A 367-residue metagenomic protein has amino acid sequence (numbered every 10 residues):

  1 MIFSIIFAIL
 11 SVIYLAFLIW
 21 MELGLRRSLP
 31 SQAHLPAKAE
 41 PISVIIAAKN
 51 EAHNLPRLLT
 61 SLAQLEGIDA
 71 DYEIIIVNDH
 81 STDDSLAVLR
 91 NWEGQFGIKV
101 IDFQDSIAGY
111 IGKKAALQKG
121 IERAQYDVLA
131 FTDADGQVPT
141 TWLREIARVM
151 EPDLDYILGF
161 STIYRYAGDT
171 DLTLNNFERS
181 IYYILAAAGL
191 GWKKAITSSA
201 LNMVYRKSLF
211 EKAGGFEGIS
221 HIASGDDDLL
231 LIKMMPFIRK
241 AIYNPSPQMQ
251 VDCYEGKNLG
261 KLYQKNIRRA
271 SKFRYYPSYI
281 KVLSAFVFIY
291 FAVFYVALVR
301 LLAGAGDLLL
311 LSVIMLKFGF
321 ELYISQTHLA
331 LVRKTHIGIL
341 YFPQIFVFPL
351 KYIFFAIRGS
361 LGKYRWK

Functional and structural regions predicted by a protein language model:
M1-A37, S325, Y352: N-terminal membrane-anchoring/stem segments of glycan-assembly enzymes
P36, K281-K363: Membrane-embedded multi-pass helical conduit in multi-pass membrane proteins, especially envelope-biosynthetic
P41-S43, E73, L229: Cell-envelope/extracellular polymer assembly enzymes that use nucleotide-activated donors
T60-D71: Short, acidic, metal-binding catalytic loop of nucleotide-sugar glycosyltransferases
N78-A87, D105, G136: A conserved acidic beta->alpha catalytic loop
D84, A134-V149: Acidic donor-binding/catalytic loop of UDP-sugar-dependent glycosyltransferases, especially processive GT2
L129: Short aromatic/hydrophobic "clamp" motif used to bind/position activated sugar donors
M150, L154-Y182, S208-E211, F216-I280: Catalytic donor/gating beta->alpha subdomain of glycosyltransferases that bind UDP-sugars
